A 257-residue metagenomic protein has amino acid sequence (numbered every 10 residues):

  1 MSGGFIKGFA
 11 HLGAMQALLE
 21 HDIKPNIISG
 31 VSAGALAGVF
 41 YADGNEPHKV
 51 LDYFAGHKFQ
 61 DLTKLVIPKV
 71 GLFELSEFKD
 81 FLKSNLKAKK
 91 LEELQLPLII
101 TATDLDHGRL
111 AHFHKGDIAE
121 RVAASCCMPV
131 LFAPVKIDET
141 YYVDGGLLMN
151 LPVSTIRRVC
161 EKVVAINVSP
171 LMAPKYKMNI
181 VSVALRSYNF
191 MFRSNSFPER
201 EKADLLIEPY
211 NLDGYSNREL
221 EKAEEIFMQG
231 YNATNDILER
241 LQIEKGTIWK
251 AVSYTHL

Functional and structural regions predicted by a protein language model:
M1-V31, V39-L257: Patatin-like phospholipase
